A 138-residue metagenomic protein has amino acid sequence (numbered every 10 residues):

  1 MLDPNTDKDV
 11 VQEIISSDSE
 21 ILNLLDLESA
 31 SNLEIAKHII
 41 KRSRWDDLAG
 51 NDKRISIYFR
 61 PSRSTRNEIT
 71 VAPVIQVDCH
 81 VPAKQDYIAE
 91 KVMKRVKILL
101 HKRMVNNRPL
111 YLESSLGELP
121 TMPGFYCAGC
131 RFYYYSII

Functional and structural regions predicted by a protein language model:
M1-S17, R60-T70, R108-I138: Short, charged interaction patches at domain edges and termini
M1-S62, Y87: Small/polar-rich, solvent-exposed N-terminal microdomains that initiate assembly or binding
H38-D46, R66, K94-L100, S115-G117: Generic detector of short, locally flexible boundary/turn motifs and exposed helical patches
G50-R54, T70-V74, C127: Short connector loops at helix/strand junctions that flank enzyme active sites, especially segments positioning acidic
S56-Y58, D78, Y133: Residues in well-ordered beta-strands of folded domains
E68-A83: Short glycine-rich, basic-tinged beta-strand/loop micro-motifs
K84-V105: Short, hydrophobic/π-rich interface segment
